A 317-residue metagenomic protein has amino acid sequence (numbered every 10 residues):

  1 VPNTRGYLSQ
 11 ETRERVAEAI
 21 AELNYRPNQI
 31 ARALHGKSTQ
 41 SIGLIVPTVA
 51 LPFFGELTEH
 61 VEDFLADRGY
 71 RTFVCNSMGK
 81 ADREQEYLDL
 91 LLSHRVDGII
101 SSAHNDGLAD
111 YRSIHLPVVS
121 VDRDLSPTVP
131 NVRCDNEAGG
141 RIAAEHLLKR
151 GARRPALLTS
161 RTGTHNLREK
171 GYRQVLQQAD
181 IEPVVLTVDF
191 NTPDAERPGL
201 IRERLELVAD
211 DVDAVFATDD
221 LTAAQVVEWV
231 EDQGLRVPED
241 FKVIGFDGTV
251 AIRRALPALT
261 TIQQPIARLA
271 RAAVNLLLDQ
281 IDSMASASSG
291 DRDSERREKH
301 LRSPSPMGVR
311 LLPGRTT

Functional and structural regions predicted by a protein language model:
V1, N24, S38, G69 (+4 more regions): Conserved functional loop/turn residues at catalytic and ligand-binding sites
V1-S38: N-terminal helix-turn-helix DNA-binding module of bacterial transcription factors
A19, H60-F64, D110, L167-A179 (+1 more regions): Alpha-helical structural signal in soluble globular domains
Q29, P47-E56, V74-R83, V132-I142 (+5 more regions): Hinge/beta->alpha junction and helix N-cap segments in small-molecule ligand-binding domains
K37, S41-E145, K149, R204-D210: Alpha-helical recognition/docking segments in bacterial nutrient-uptake and carbohydrate-utilization systems
I114-V118, I181, P238-F241: A short helix->loop->beta-strand "cap" motif at the edges of active sites that frequently abuts
E203-T317: Flexible loop/turn connectors
